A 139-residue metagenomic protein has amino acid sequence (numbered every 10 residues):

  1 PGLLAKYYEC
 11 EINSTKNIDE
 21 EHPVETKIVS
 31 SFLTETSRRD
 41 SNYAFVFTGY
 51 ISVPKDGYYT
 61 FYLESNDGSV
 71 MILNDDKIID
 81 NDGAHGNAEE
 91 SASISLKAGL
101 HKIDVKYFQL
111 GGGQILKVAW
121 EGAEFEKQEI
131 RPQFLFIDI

Functional and structural regions predicted by a protein language model:
P1-T60, E64-I139: Extracellular/secretory pathway-exposed regions associated with glycan biology
